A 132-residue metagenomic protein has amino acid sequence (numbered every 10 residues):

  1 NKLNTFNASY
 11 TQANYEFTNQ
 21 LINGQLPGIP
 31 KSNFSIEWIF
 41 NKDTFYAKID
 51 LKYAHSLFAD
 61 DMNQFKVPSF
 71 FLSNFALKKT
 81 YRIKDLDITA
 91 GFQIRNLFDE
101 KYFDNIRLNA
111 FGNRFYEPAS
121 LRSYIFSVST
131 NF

Functional and structural regions predicted by a protein language model:
N1-D60, S129: Gram-negative outer-membrane beta-barrel transporters
F6, M62-Q64, K84, I88: Generic hydrophobic alpha-helical membrane-segment signal
L21-P27, A54-H55, Q64-F70, N105-R114: Flexible, surface-exposed loop regions and adjacent strand-edge segments of Gram-negative outer-membrane beta-barrel
L26-G28, I39, V67, T80-R82 (+1 more regions): Generic marker of residues within folded, mature protein domains
G28-F34, S69-S73, L86, S120-Y124: Residues that define the transmembrane beta-barrel architecture of outer-membrane proteins
N41, D50, S69, G91-I94 (+1 more regions): A subset of signal/propeptide-processing and intrinsically disordered low-complexity segments in secreted/extracellular
F58, K79-F132: C-terminal beta-signal and adjacent terminal beta-strands/loops of Gram-negative outer-membrane beta-barrel proteins
